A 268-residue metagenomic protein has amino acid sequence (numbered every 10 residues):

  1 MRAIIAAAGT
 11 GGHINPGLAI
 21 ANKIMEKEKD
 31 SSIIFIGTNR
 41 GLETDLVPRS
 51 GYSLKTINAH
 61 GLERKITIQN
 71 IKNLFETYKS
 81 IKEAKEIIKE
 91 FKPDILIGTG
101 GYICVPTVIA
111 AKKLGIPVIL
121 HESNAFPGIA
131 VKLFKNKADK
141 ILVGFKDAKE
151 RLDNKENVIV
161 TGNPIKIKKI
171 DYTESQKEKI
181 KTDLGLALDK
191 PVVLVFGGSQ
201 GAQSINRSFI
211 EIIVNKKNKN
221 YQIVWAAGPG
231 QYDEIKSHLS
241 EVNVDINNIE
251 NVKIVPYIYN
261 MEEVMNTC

Functional and structural regions predicted by a protein language model:
R2, D30-I34, S53, P117 (+4 more regions): Residues at the starts of beta-strands that form the adenosine-phosphate
A3-A8, D30-E76, I81, T161 (+1 more regions): Conserved nucleotide-sugar phosphate-binding/catalytic loop shared by glycosyltransferases and other
H13-M25: Short amphipathic alpha-helix
E28-K29, E86-D94, L186-L188, T267: Glycine-rich phosphate-binding loop signature in dinucleotide/nucleotide-binding domains
G41, L46, S175-K179, L186-C268: Donor-nucleotide binding loops and adjacent catalytic segments primarily of GT-B fold Leloir glycosyltransferases
L42, S53, K112-E178, L186: Active-site-proximal region of nucleotide-activated glycan assembly enzymes, centered on histidine/acidic-rich loops
E83-L96, C104-I119, K132-K140: Glycosyltransferases and closely related glycan-assembly transferases that use nucleotide-activated donors
